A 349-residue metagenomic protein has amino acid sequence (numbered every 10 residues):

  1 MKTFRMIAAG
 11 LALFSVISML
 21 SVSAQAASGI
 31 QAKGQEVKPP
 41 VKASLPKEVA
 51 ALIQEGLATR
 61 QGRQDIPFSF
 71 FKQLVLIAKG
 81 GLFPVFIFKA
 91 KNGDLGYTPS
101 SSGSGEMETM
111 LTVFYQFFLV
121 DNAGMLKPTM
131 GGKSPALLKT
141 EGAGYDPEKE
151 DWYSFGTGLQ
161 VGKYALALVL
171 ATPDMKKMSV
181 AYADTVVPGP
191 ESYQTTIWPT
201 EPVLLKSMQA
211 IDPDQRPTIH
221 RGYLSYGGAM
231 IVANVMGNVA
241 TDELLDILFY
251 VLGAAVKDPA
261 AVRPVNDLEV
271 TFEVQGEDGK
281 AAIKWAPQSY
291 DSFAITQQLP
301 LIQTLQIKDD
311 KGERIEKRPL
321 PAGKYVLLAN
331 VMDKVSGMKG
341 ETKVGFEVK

Functional and structural regions predicted by a protein language model:
M1-L11: Bacterial N-terminal signal peptides that target proteins for export
A9-S21: Bacterial N-terminal signal peptides
A24-K349: Scaffold/interface architecture of coatomer-like assemblies
